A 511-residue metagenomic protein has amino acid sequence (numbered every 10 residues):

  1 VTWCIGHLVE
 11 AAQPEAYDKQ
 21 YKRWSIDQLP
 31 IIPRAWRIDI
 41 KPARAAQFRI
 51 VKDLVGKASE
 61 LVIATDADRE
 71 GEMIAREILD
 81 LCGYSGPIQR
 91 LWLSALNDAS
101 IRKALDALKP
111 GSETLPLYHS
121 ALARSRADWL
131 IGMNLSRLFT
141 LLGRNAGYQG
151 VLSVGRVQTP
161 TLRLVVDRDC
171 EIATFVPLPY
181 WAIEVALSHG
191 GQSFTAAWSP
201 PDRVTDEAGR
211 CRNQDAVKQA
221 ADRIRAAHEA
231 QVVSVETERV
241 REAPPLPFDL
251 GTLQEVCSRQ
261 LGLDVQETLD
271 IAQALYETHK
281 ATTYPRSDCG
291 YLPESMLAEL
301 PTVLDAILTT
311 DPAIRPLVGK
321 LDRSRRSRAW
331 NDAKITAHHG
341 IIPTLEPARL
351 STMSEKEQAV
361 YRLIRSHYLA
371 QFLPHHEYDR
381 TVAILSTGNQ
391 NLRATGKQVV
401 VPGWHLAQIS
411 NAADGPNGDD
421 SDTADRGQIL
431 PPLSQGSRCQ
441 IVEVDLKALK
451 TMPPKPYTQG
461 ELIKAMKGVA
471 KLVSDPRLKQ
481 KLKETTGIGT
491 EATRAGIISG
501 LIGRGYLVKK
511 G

Functional and structural regions predicted by a protein language model:
V1-M133: Intrinsically disordered, low-complexity regulatory segments
I5-D39, Q149-E277, D305, T309-T310 (+5 more regions): Long, highly charged, low-complexity internal segments
I5-E10, A67-G71, S94-S100, L187-G191 (+4 more regions): Conserved nucleotide-binding/hydrolysis micro-motifs of P-loop NTPases
W36, A43-I50, G56-K57, L96-H189 (+1 more regions): C-terminal or mid-to-C-terminal helical accessory/interaction module adjacent to the motor/catalytic core
W36-D39, T65-A67, S85-Q89, P110-Y118 (+5 more regions): Short, polar/flexible loop-turn hinges at active-site or ligand-entry regions and domain interfaces
C82-G86, K109, N134, L138 (+8 more regions): A generic secondary-structure signal for well-formed alpha-helical elements
S94-S100, L250-G251, I271-T282, R286: Short, conserved phosphate-binding/catalytic loop or strand-edge motifs used in phosphoryl-/nucleotidyl-transfer
T283-L308, D322, K483-R504, V508-G511: Accessory beta->alpha helical hairpin/"wing" motif in late/C-terminal subdomains of nucleic-acid enzymes
